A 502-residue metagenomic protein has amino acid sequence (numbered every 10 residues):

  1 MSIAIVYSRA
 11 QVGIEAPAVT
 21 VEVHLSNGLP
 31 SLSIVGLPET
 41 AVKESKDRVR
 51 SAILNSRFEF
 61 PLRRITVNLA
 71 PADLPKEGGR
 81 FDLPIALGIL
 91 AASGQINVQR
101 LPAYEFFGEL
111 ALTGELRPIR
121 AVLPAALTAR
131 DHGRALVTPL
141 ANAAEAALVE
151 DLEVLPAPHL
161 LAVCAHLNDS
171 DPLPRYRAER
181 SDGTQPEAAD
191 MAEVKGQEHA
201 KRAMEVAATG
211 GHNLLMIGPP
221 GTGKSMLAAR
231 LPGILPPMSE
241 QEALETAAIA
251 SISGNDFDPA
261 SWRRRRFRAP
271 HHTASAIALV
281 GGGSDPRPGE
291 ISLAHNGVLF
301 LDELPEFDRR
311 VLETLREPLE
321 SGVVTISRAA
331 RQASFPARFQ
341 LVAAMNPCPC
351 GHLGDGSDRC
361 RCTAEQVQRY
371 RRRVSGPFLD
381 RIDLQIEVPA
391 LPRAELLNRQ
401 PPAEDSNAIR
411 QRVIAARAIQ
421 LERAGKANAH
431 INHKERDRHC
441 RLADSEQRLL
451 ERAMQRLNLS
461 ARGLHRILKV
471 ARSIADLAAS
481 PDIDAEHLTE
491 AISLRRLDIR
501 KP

Functional and structural regions predicted by a protein language model:
M1-L215, P219-M226, S327, G463-L464 (+1 more regions): Peripheral, non-AAA+ core regions of ATP-driven protein-machinery
V35-K46, E59-P61, N68-G78, D285-P286 (+1 more regions): Basic, amphipathic alpha-helical bundle interface domains used for macromolecular binding and assembly
F60-R63, R100-L101, D131, E150 (+8 more regions): Short loop/turn elements that form and flank the Walker-type P-loop nucleotide-binding site in RecA-like NTPase cores
L112, L299-F300, E306-F307, R393: Residues immediately C-terminal
N168-V206, G210, M238-I291: P-loop NTPase nucleotide-binding/switch module
M216-D256, S321: Walker A/P-loop
N296, D302-E303, T314: Walker B catalytic acidic pair
